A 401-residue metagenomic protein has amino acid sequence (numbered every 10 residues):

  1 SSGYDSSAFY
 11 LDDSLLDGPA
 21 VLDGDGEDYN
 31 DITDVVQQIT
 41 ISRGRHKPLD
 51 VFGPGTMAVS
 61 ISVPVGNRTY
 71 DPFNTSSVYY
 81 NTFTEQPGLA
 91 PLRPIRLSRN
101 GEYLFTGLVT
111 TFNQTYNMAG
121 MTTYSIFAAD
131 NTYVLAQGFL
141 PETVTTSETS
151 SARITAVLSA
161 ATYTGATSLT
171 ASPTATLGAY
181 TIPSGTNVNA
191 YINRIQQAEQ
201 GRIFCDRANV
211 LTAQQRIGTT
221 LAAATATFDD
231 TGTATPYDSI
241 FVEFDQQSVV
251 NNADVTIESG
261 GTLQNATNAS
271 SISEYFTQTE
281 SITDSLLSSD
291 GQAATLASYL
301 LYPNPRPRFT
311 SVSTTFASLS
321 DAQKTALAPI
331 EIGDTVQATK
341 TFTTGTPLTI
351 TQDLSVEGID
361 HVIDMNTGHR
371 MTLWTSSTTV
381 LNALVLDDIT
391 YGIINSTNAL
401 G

Functional and structural regions predicted by a protein language model:
S1-S147, A179-P183, N189-Q200, C205 (+5 more regions): Assembly/oligomerization scaffold segments
S1-T33, S147, A190-S355, H361 (+3 more regions): Acidic, small/polar-enriched beta strand-loop surface segments
P54, S168, P329-E331: Helix-boundary capping/turn motifs
Y103-G107, Y124, L348-L354, M371: Short beta-strand segments
A119-F139, M365-D388: Short solvent-exposed strand/turn elements
F127, L140-L158, L177-Y180, L211 (+2 more regions): Extracytoplasmic low-complexity repetitive segments enriched in small/polar residues
A136, I154-P183: N-terminal export/assembly leaders
